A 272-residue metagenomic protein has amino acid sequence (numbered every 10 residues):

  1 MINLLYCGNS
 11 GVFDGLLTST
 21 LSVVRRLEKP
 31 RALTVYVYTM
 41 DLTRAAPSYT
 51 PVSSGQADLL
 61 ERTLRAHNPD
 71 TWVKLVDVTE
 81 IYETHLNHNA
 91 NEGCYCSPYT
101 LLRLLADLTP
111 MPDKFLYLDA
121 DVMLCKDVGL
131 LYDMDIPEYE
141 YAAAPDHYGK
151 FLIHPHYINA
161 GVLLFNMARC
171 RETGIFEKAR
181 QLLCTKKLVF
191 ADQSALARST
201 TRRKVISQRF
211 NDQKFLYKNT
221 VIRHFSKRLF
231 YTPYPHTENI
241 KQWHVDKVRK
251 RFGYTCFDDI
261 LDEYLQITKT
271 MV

Functional and structural regions predicted by a protein language model:
I2, L27-Y36: Short loop->beta transition adjacent to catalytic acidic/histidine clusters or analogous donor-positioning motifs
L4-N9: A conserved hydrophobic helix/loop-capping motif in glycosyltransferases and polysaccharide synthases
F13-R31: Histidine-anchored nucleotide/phosphate-binding helix
L33-D41, A143: Short internal beta-strands
Y49-L108: Active-site-proximal specificity loops/subdomain of glycosyltransferases
L75-I81, Y99-P145, L164-F165: GT-A fold catalytic core of metal-dependent nucleotide-sugar glycosyltransferases, centered on the diacidic
P145-H147, Y157-N239: Catalytic core and acceptor-binding pocket of nucleotide-sugar-dependent glycosyltransferases
L216-V272: C-terminal catalytic/acceptor-binding lobe
